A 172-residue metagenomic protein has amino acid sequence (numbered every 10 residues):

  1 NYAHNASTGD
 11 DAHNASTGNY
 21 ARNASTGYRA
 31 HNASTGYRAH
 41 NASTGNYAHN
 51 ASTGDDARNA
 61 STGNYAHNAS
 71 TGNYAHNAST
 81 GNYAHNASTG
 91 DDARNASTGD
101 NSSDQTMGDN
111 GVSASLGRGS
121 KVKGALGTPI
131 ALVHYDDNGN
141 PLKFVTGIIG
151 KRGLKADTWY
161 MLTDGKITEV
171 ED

Functional and structural regions predicted by a protein language model:
N1-T98, S103: Thr-biased low-complexity repeat/linker tracts and other Thr-enriched repetitive architectures
D10-D11, D55-D56, D91-D92, D100 (+6 more regions): Acidic-enriched, low-complexity/disordered segments with a strong bias for Aspartate over Glutamate
A84, A93, N101-K123: Acidic, glycine-rich calcium-binding repeat modules characteristic of RTX/beta-roll and related beta-solenoid repeat
V112-D172: Intrinsically disordered, low-complexity terminal regions
